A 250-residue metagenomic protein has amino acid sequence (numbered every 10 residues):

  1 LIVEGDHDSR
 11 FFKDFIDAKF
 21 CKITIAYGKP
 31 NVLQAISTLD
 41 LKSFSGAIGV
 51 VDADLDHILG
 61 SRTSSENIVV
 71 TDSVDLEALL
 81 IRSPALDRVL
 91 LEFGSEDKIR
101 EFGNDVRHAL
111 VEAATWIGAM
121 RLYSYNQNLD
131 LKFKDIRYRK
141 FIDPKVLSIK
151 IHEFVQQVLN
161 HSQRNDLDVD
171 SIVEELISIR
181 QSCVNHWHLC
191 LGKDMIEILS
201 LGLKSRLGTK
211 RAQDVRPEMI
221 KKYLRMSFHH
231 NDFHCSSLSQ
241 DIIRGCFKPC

Functional and structural regions predicted by a protein language model:
L1-C250: Acidic, divalent-metal-binding catalytic cores of TOPRIM and closely related two-metal-ion phosphodiester/pyrophosphate
